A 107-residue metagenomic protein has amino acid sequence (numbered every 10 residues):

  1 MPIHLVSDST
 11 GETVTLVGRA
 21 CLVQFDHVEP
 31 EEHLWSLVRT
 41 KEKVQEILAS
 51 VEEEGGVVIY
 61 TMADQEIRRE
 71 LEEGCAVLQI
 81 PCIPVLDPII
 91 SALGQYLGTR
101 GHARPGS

Functional and structural regions predicted by a protein language model:
M1-C21: N-terminal accessory targeting/assembly segments
H4, A76-S107: Ser/Thr/Gly-rich flexible loops in soluble cytosolic domains mediating phosphotransfer, phosphorylation
V14, V44, I67-R69: Short, well-ordered alpha-helical microsegments
R19-Q24, C75-V77: Short, solvent-exposed amphipathic alpha-helical segments in soluble enzyme and RNA/protein-processing domains
H27-R39: A short beta-strand-loop structural module common to alpha/beta enzyme folds
V38-L48: Structural motif
I47, R68-V77: Short, aromatic/basic amphipathic alpha-helical patches
A49-I67: Short, structured active-site "lid" loops
